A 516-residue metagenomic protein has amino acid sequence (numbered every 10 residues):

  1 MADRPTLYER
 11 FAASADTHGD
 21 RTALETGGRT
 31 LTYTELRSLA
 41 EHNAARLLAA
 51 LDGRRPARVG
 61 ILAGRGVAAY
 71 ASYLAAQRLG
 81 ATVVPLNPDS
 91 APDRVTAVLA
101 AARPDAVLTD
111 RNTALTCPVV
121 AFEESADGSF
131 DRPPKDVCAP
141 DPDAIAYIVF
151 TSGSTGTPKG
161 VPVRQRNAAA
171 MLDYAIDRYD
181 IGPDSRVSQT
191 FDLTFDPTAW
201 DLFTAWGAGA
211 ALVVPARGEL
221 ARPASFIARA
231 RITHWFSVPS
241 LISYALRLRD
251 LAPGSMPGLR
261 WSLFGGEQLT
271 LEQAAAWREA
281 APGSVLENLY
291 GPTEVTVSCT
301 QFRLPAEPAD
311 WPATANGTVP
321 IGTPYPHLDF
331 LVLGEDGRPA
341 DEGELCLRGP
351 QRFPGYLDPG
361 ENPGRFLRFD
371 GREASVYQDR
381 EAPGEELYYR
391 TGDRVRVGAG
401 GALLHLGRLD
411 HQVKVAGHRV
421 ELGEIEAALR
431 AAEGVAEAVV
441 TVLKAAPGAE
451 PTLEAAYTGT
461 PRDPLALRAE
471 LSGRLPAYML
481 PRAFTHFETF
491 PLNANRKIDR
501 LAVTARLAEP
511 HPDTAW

Functional and structural regions predicted by a protein language model:
M1, T6-Y8, V107-C138, A168 (+2 more regions): AMP-dependent adenylate-forming
M1-A106, D110-I148, V163-R164, T270 (+4 more regions): AMP-binding/adenylate-forming domain of the ANL superfamily
R4, A63-V67, V84-A97, R111-T113 (+4 more regions): ATP-dependent adenylate-forming carboxylate-activation enzymes
G19-D20, P133-F150, T157, I181-V187 (+2 more regions): Conserved pre-ATP/AMP-binding loop-to-beta segment of ANL
A40, D143-P162, L172-D177, E287 (+1 more regions): ATP phosphate-binding P-loop of adenylate-forming
A63-G66, N87, F191-F195, T293: Conserved AMP-binding
K159-R186, T194-T233: Conserved AMP-binding/adenylation subdomain of ANL enzymes
G207-A210, F236, L248-N316, P320: Gly/Ser/Thr-rich phosphate-binding loop
